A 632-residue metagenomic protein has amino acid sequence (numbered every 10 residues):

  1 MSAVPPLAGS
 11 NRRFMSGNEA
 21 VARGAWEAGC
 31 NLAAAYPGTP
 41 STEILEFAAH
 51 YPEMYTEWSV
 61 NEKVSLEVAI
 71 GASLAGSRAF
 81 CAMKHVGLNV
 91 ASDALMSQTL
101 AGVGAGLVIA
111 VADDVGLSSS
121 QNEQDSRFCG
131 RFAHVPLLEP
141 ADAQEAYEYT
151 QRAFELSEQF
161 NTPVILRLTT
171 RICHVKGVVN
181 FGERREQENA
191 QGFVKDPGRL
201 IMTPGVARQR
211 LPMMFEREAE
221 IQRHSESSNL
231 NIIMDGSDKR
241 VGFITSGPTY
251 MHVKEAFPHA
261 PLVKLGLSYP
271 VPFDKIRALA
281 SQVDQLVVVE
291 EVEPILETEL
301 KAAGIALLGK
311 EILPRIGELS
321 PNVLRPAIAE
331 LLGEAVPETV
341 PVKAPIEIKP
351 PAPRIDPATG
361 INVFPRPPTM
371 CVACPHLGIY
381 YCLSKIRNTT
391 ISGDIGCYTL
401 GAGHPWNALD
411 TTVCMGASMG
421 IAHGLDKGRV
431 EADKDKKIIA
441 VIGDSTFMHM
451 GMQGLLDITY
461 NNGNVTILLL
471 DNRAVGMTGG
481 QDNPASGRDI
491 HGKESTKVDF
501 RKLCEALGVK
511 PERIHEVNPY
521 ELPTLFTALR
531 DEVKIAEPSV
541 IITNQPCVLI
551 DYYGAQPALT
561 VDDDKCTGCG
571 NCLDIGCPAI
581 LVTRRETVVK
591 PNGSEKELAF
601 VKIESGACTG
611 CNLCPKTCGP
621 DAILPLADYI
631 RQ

Functional and structural regions predicted by a protein language model:
M1-A143, G236, A302-K436, Q632: Thiamine diphosphate
S2-N18, A28, P140-M370, P375-G378 (+6 more regions): Flexible, low-complexity linker and terminal segments
F47-E53, V253-V263, K502-K510: Short helix-loop-beta junction
E53-V60, A101-A112, V194-K195, Y460-R473 (+1 more regions): A glycine-rich helix N-cap at a beta->alpha junction
M54, A112-G116, A133-L138, L308-L313 (+6 more regions): Short beta-alpha connecting loops at secondary-structure transitions that line or flank enzyme active sites
D114-P163, T169, V194-P197, I201-G205 (+2 more regions): Conserved thiamine diphosphate
S119, A402-I542, Y552-G554: Thiamine diphosphate
